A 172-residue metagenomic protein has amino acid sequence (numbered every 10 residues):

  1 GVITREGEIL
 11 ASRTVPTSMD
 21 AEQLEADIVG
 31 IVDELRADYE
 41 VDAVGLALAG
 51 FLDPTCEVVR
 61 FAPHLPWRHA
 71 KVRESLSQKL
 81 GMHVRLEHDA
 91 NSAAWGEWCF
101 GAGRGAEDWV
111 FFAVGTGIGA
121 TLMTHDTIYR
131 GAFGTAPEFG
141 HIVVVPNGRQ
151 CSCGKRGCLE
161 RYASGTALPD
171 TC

Functional and structural regions predicted by a protein language model:
G1, G45-A47: Short, well-ordered beta-strand segments
G1-R5, A11-T14, S18-E25, K79 (+2 more regions): Glycine/GP-enriched mid-protein hinge/lid loop-to-helix segment characteristic of carbohydrate kinases
E6-G7, C56: Short coil turn/linker residues within repeat-based beta-strand modules
T14-V29, D33, D42-V44, F51-V110: Glycine-rich phosphate-binding loop and adjoining helix at the ATP-binding site of ATP-dependent phosphoryl-transfer
R36: Acidic (Asp/Glu)-rich catalytic clusters
Y39: Active-site charged/polar residues at nucleotide-handling catalytic sites that mediate phosphoryl, nucleotidyl
A47-A49, G140: Short, flexible segments with low predicted structural confidence
A49-L52, G115-G117: Short glycine-rich anion-binding loops that position phosphate/pyrophosphate groups of nucleotides and phosphorylated
